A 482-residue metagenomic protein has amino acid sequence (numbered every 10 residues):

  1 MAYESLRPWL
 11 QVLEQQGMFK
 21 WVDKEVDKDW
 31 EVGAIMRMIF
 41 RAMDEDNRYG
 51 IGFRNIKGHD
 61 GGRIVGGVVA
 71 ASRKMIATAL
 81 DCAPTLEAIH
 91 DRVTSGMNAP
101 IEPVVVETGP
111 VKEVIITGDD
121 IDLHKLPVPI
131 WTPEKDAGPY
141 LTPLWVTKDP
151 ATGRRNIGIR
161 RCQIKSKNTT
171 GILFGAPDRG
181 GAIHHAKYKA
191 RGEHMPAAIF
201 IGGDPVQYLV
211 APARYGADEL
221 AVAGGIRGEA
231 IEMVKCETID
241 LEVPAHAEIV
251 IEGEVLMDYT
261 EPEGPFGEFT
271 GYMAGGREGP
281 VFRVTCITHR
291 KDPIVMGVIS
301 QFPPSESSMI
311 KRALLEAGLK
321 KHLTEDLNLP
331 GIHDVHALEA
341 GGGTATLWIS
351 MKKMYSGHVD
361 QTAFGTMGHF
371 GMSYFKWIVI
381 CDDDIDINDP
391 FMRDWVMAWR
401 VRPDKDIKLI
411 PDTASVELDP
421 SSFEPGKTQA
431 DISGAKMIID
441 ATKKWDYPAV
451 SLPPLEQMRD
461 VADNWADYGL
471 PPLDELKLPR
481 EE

Functional and structural regions predicted by a protein language model:
M1-E482: Extended, highly charged
